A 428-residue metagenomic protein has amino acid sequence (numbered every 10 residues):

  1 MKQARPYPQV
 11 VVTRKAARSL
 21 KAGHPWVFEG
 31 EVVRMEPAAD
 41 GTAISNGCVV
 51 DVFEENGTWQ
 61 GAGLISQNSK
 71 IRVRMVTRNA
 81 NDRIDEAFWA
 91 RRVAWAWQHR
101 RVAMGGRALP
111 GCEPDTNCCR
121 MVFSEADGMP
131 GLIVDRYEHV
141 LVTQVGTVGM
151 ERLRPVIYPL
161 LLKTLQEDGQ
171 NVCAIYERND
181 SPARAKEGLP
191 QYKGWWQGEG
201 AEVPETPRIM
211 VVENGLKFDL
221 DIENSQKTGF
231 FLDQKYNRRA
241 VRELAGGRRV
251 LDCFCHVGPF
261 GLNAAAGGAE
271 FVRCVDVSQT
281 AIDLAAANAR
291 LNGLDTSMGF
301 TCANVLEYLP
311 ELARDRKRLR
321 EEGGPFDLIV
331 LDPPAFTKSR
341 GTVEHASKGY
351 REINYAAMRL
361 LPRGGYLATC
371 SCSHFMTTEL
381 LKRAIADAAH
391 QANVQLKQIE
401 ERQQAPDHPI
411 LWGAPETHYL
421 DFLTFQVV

Functional and structural regions predicted by a protein language model:
M1-E138: Non-catalytic accessory regions of SAM-dependent methyltransferases
V122-D135, R154-F230: Non-catalytic substrate-recognition/targeting regions of SAM-dependent transferases
G246-H256: Conserved class I S-adenosyl-L-methionine
V257-E270: Conserved SAM-binding loop of SAM-dependent methyltransferases across substrates and taxa, primarily the Class I
F271-D276: Conserved SAM-binding motif I beta-strand of class I
T280-V330: S-adenosyl-L-methionine
P325, E352, Y366-V428: C-terminal catalytic and target-recognition region of SAM-dependent MTase-like enzymes, primarily methyltransferases
F326-A356: Mobile active-site "lid"/loop adjacent to the S-adenosyl-L-methionine
